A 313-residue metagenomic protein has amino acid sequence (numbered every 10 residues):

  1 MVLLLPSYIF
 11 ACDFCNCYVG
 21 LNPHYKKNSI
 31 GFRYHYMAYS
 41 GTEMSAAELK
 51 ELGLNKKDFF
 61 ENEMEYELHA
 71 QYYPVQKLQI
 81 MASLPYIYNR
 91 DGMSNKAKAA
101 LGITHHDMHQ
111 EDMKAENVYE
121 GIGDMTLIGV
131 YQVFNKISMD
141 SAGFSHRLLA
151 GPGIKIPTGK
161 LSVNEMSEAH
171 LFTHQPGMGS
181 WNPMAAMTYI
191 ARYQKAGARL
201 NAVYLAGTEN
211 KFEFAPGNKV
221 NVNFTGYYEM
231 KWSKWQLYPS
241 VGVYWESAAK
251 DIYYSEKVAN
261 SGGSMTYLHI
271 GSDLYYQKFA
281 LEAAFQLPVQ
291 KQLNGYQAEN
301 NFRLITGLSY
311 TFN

Functional and structural regions predicted by a protein language model:
Y18-K27, K77, N135-R147, K195 (+2 more regions): Short loop/turn motifs that connect adjacent beta-strands in outer-membrane beta-barrel proteins
N28-I30, M64-L68, G123-G129, L148 (+5 more regions): Hydrophobic, lipid-facing positions within transmembrane beta-strands of outer-membrane proteins
S29-R33, Q79-M81, I128, L149-G151 (+5 more regions): Residue-level detector of the transmembrane beta-barrel scaffold of outer-membrane proteins
Y34-S40, L84-R90, V133, I154-K160 (+7 more regions): Transmembrane beta-strands of outer-membrane beta-barrel pores
M37-E65, M166, T173: Surface-exposed strand-loop-strand hairpins of Gram-negative outer-membrane beta-barrel proteins
E43-S45, L52, K211-N313: Outer membrane beta-barrel transmembrane domains
D58-E63, E116-G123, A142, G177-W181 (+4 more regions): Short sequence motifs at beta-strands and strand-loop junctions characteristic of Gram-negative outer-membrane
N89-V203, T208-A215, N313: Outer-membrane pore/translocation modules
